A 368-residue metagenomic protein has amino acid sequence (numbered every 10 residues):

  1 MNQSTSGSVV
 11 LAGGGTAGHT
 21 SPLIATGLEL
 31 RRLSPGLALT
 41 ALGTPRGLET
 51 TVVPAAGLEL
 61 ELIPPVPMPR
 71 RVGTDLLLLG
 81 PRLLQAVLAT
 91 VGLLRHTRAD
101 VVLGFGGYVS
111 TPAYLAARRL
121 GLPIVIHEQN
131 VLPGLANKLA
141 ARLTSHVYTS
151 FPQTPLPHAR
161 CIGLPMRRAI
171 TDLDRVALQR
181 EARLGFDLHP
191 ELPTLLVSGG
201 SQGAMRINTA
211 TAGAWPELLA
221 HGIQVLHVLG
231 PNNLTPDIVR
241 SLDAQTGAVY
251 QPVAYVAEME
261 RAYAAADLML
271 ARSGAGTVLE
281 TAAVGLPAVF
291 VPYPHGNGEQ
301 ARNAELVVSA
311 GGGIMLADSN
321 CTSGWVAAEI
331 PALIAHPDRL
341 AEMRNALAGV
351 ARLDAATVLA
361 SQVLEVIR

Functional and structural regions predicted by a protein language model:
S6-T16, G36-Q85, I162, A317-S319: Conserved nucleotide-sugar phosphate-binding/catalytic loop shared by glycosyltransferases and other
G47, V52-A56, L178-L184, L188-M269 (+2 more regions): Donor-nucleotide binding loops and adjacent catalytic segments primarily of GT-B fold Leloir glycosyltransferases
A99-V101, A264-T277, L286: Acidic donor-binding loop of glycosyltransferase active sites
R118-R180: Active-site-proximal region of nucleotide-activated glycan assembly enzymes, centered on histidine/acidic-rich loops
L120, A264-A266, A282-V291, A310: Conserved donor-binding/catalytic loop of nucleotide-activated donor transferases
H295-P331, D338: Change "using UDP/GDP/dTDP sugars" to "using nucleotide sugars
A332, R352-R368: C-terminal alpha-helical cap of glycosyltransferases
R339-L353: A short, well-ordered alpha-helix in the C-terminal region of glycosyltransferases
